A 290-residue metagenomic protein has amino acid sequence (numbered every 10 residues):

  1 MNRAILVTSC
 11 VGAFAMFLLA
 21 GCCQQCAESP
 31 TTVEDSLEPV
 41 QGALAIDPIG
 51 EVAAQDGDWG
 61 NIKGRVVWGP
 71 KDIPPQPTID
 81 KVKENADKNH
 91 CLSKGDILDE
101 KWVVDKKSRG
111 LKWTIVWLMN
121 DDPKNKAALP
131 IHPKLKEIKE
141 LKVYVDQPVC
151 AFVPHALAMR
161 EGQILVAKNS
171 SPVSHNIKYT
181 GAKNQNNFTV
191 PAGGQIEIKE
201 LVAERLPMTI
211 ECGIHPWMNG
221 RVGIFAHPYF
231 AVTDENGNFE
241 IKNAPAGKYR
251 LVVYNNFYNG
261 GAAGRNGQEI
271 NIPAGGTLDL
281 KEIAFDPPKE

Functional and structural regions predicted by a protein language model:
M1-V11: Bacterial N-terminal signal peptides that target proteins for export
A13-A15: Bacterial Sec-dependent N-terminal signal peptides
L18-G21: C-terminal motif of bacterial Sec signal peptides marking the signal peptidase cleavage site
C23-E290: Extracytoplasmic copper-binding redox domains, predominantly the cupredoxin/blue-copper superfamily
